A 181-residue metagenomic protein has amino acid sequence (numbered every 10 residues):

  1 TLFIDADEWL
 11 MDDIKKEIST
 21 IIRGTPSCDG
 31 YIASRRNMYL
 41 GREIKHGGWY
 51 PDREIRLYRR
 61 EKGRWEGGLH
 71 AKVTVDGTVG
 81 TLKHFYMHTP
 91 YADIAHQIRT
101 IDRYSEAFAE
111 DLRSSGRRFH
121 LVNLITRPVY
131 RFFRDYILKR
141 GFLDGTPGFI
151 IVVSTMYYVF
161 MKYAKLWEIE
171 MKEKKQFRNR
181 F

Functional and structural regions predicted by a protein language model:
T1-I4, M11-K172, R180-F181: Catalytic-site signature of metal-activated, phosphate-bearing donor transferases, centered on the GT-A/GT-A-like
